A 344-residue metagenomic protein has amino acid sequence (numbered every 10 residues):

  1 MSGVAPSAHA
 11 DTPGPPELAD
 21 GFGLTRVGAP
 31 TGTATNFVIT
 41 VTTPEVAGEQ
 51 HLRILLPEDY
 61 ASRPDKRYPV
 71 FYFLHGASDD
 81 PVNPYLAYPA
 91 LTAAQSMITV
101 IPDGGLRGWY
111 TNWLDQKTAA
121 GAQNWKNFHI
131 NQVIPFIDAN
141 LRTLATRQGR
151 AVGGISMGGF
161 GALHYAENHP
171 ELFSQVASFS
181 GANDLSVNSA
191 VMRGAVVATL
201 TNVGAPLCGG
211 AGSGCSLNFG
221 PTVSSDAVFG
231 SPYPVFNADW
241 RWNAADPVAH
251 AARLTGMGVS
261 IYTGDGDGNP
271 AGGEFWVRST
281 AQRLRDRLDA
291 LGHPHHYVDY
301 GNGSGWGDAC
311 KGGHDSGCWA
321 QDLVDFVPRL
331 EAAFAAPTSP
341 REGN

Functional and structural regions predicted by a protein language model:
M1-G3: Bacterial N-terminal signal peptides
A5-N344: Non-catalytic cap/lid and distal C-terminal segments of serine-dependent acyl enzymes
